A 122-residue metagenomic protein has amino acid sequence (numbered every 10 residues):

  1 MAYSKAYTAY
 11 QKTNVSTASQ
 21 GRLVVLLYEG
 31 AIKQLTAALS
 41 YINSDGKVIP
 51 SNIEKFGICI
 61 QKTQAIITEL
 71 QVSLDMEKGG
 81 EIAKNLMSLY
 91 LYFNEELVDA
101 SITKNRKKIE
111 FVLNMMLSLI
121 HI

Functional and structural regions predicted by a protein language model:
M1-Q11: Acidic, low-complexity proline/glycine-rich segments
A31, G79-Y90: Short, well-ordered alpha-helical segments that carry or flank key catalytic/ligand-binding motifs at enzyme/regulatory
S40-L70: Alpha-helical segments in soluble extracytoplasmic regions
E54-G57, A83-S88, I109-N114: Short, charged, amphipathic alpha-helical segments
I66-K84: Short, solvent-exposed, charged loop/turn and helix-capping segments that join or cap alpha-helices on peripheral
L97-L113: Amphipathic, charged alpha-helical scaffolds that flank and support histidine-based chemistry in signaling
I120-I122: Conserved small/polar residues in nucleotide/adenosyl-binding loops
